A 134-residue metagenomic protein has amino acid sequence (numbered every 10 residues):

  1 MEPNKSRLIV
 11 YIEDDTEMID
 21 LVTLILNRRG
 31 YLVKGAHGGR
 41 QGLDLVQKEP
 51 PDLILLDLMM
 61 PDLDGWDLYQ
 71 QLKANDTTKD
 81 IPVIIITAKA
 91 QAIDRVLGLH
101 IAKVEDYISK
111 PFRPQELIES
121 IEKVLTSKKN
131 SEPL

Functional and structural regions predicted by a protein language model:
M1-V10, Q115-L134: Non-catalytic signal-transmission and effector/linker regions of two-component phosphorelay proteins
E13: Conserved acidic carboxylate
D20-R28: Charged docking surfaces used in two-component/phosphorelay signaling
G35-D44, G65: Helix N-cap/capping motif at the beta->alpha junctions
E49-L55: Active-site beta3 strand of CheY-like receiver
M60: Receiver (REC) domain active-site loop signature in two-component systems and cognate sites in sensor histidine kinases
D67, A90-Y107, E119-E122: Alpha4 helix (beta4-alpha4-beta5 surface) of REC/receiver domains from two-component response regulators
